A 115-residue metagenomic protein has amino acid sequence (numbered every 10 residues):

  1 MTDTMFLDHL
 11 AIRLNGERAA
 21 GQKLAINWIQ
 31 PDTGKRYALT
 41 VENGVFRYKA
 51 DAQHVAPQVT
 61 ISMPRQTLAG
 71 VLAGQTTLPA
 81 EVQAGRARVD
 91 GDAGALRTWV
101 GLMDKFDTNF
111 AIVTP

Functional and structural regions predicted by a protein language model:
M1-R47, A93-P115: Acidic, aliphatic-rich amphipathic alpha-helical segments
A52-P115: C-terminal interaction segments
